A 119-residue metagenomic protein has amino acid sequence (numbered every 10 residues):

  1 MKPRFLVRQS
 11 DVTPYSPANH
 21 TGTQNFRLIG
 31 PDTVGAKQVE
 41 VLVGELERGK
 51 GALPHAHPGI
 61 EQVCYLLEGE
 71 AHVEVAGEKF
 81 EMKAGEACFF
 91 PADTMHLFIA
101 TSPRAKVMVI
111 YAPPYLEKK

Functional and structural regions predicted by a protein language model:
M1-Q38, L53, K119: A short, N-terminal "cap"/entry segment at the start of jelly-roll beta-barrel domains of the cupin/DSBH fold
V34, G59, P103-R104: Short strand-connecting beta-turns/loops that link adjacent beta-strands
V34-K37, L46-K50, E70, P113-L116: Short, charged/polar surface micro-motifs in flexible loops or helix N-caps
G44-E47, A56-V73: Short, conserved beta-strand element in jelly-roll/cupin
G51-L53, H72, C88, A92-L97: Histidine-centered metal-chelating micro-motifs
E74-E78, T101: Short strand-coil-strand connectors
G77-A92: Short acidic-glycine-tyrosine-enriched beta hairpin
A92-E117: Ligand-binding loop in jelly-roll beta-barrel domains
